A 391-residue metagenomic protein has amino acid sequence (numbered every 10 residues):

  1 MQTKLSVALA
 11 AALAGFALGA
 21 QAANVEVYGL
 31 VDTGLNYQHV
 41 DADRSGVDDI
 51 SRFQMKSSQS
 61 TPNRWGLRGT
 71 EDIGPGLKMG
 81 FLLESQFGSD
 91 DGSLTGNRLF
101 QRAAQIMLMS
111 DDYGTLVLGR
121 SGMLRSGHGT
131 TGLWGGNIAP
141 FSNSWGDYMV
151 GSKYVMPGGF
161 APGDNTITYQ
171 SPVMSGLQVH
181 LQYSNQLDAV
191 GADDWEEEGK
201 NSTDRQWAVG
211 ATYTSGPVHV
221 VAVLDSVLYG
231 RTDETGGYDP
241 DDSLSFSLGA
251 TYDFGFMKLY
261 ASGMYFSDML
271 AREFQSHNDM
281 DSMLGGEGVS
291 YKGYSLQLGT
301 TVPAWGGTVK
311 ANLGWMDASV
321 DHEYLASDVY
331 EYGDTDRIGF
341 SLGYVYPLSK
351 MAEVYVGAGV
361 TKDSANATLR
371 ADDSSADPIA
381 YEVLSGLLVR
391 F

Functional and structural regions predicted by a protein language model:
M1-A22: Gram-negative bacterial Sec-dependent N-terminal signal peptides
A23-Y37, R52-D188, T203, T212-H219: Outer membrane beta-barrel
G29-Y37, L83-S85, R120, L181-Y183 (+6 more regions): Transmembrane beta-barrel strands of outer-membrane/channel proteins
T61-W65, R102-I106, G163-I167, R205-V209 (+4 more regions): Hydrophobic, lipid-facing positions within transmembrane beta-strands of outer-membrane proteins
G69-E71, L108-S110, S171-P172, Y213-S215 (+5 more regions): Residue-level signature of outer-membrane beta-barrel architecture
L77-M79, D112-L116, G176-V179, P217-A222 (+4 more regions): Repeated loop/turn-to-beta-strand initiation elements of outer-membrane beta-barrel proteins
A208-L342: Detector for outer-membrane/organellar transmembrane beta-barrel domains, recognizing the amphipathic beta-strand
D377-F391: Outer-membrane beta-barrel "beta-signal"
